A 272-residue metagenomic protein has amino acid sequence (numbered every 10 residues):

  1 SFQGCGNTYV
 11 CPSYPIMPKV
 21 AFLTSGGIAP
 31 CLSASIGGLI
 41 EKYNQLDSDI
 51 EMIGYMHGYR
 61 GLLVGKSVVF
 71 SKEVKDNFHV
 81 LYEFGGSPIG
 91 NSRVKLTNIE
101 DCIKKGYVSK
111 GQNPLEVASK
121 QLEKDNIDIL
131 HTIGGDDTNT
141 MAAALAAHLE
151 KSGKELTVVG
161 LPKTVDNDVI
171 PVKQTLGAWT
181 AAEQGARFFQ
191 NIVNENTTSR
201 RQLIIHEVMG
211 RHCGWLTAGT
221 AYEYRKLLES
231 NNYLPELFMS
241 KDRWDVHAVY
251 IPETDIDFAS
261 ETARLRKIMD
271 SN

Functional and structural regions predicted by a protein language model:
S1-P12: Positively charged, low-complexity intrinsically disordered leader regions
Y14-S67: N-terminal phosphate-binding or glycine-rich loops at protein starts, especially the Walker A/P-loop of NTPases
P15-L23, Y82-I103, K163-K173, R201: Gly-rich Lys/Arg/Thr-decorated short loops/hinges at beta-loop-alpha junctions or inter-strand turns that position
S25-G27, Y55-G61, R93-V94, G135-D136 (+2 more regions): Short, ordered loop/turn segments at secondary-structure junctions
A29-L39, L62-L63, T97, Q112-E116 (+4 more regions): Short glycine/serine/threonine-rich phosphate/pyrophosphate-binding segments that cradle anionic phosphate groups
D49-D125: Glycine-rich nucleotide/cofactor/substrate-binding loop typically near the N-terminus or early in the first domain
K120-Q121, D125, T132-G134, T140-A144 (+2 more regions): Accessory alpha-helical/coil subdomains and C-terminal extensions that flank or cap enzyme catalytic cores
